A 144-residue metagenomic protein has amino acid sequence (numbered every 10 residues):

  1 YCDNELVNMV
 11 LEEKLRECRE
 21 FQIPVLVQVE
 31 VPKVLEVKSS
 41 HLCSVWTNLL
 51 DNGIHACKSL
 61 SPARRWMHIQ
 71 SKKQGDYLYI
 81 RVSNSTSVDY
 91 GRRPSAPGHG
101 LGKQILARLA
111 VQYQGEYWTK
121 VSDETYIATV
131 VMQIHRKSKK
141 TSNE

Functional and structural regions predicted by a protein language model:
C2-E20: Short beta-to-alpha transition helix within the HATPase_c
D3, V25-W46: Conserved short strand/loop->alpha-helix "switch" segment adjacent to the catalytic nucleotide/phosphoryl-transfer site
S39-P62, R108: Conserved ATP-binding N-box helix of the HATPase_c
R64-D76: Short beta-strand/loop element within the Bergerat-fold HATPase_c
D76-Q104: Glycine-rich/acidic phosphate-handling loop/turn and adjacent ATP-lid/helix of nucleotide-binding kinase/ATPase domains
I105-G115: Conserved glycine-/histidine-rich ATP-lid loop and adjacent helix of the Bergerat-fold HATPase_c
Y113-I127: Glycine-rich ATP-binding loops of the HATPase_c
T125-R136: Short C-terminal beta-strand
